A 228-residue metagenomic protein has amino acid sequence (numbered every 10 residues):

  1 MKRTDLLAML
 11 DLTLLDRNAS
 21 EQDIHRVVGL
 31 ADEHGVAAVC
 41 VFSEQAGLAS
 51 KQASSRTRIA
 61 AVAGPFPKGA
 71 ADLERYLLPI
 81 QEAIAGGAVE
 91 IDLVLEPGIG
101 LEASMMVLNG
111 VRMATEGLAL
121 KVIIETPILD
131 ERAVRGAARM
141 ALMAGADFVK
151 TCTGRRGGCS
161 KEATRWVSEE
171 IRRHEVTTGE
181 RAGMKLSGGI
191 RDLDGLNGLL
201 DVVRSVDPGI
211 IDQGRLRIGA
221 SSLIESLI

Functional and structural regions predicted by a protein language model:
K2-H34, E44-M184, L193-E225: Alpha/beta enzyme core
A38-V41: Short, hydrophobic beta-strand segments that form beta-sheet elements in well-ordered domains
I190: Short donor-sugar binding/catalytic loops of nucleotide-sugar-dependent glycosyltransferases, especially enzymes
